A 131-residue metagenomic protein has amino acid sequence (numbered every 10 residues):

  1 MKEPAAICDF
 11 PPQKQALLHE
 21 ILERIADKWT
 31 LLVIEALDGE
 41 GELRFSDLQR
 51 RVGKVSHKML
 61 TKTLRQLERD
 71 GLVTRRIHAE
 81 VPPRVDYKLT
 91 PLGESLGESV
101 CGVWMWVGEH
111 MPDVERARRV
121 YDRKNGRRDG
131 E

Functional and structural regions predicted by a protein language model:
M1-D9: Long, low-complexity, charged/polar intrinsically disordered regions in eukaryotic proteins
K2-E3, Q15, P91-E131: Amphipathic alpha-helical dimerization/coiled-coil segments that flank or bridge DNA-binding/regulatory modules
C8, P12-M59, D86, E94: N-terminal helix-turn-helix DNA-binding core of bacterial DNA-binding proteins
V33, R76, V114-R116: Short, hydrophobic secondary-structure boundary micro-motifs
L60, L64-L67: Basic amphipathic alpha-helical segments that dock to polyanions
E68-K88: Beta-hairpin "wing" of winged helix-turn-helix
